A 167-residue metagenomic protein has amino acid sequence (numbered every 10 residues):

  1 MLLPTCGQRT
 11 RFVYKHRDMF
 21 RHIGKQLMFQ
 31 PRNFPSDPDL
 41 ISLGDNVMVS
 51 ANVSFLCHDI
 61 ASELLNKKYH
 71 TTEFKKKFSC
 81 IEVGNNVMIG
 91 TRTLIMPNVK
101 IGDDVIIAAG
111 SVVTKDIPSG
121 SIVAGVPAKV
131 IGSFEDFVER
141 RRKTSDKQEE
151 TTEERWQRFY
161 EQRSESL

Functional and structural regions predicted by a protein language model:
M1-F20: Membrane-proximal basic amphipathic "stem/tether" segments
L2-T5, K25-Q26, E63: Short, basic/aromatic beta-hairpin or loop at an interaction surface
D18, E73-I89, L94, A128-L167: C-terminal segments of enzyme domains that contribute to small-molecule binding surfaces
K25, D45, G84-N85, K100-D103 (+1 more regions): Structural motif
L27-F29, I107: Hydrophobic, membrane-inserted alpha-helices
Q30-K100, V126-P127, S133-E135: Flexible, glycine/small-residue-enriched loop-and-beta-strand segment within the central core of proteins
T91-I106, S111-K115: Beta-rich strand-turn-strand
D116, G120, K147-E150: Short arginine-rich
